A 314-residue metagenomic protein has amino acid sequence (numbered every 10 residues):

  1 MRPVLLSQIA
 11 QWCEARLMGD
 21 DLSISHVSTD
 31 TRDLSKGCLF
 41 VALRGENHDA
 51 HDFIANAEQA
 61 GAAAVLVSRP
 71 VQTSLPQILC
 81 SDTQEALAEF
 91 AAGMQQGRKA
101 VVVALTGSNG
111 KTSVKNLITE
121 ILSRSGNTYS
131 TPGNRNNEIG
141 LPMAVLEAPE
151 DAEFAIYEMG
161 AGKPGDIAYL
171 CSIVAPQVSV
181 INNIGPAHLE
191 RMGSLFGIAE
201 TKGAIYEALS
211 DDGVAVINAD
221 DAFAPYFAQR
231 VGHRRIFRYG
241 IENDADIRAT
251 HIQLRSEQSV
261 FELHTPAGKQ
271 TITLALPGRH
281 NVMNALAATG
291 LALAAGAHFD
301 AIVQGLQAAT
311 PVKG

Functional and structural regions predicted by a protein language model:
M1-E89, P277, A297-D300, Q304 (+1 more regions): N-terminal leader/targeting and accessory segments in enzymes
Q8, A86-A219, P225-G232: Phosphate-binding loop of NTP-binding sites
L17, Q77-L79, V102, T128-S130 (+1 more regions): Conserved beta-strand scaffold positions in the cores of enzyme catalytic domains, especially in NTP/NDP-utilizing
D21, S81, P132, Y239-E242 (+1 more regions): Residues at the C-termini of beta-strands that transition into short coil/loop
T29-D30, A42-R44, V67, S130-P132 (+4 more regions): Thr-Gly-centered strand-to-loop micro-motif
Q59-A60, I121-R124, S172-V174, G290-G296: Alpha-helix C-terminal capping segments
V67-S74, V180-G314: Acidic, Mg2+-coordinating active-site environments of NTP-dependent enzymes
T83-L87, N137, E242-I247: A short acidic, often aromatic-flanked loop/helix-cap motif at beta-alpha or helix-coil junctions that lines enzyme
